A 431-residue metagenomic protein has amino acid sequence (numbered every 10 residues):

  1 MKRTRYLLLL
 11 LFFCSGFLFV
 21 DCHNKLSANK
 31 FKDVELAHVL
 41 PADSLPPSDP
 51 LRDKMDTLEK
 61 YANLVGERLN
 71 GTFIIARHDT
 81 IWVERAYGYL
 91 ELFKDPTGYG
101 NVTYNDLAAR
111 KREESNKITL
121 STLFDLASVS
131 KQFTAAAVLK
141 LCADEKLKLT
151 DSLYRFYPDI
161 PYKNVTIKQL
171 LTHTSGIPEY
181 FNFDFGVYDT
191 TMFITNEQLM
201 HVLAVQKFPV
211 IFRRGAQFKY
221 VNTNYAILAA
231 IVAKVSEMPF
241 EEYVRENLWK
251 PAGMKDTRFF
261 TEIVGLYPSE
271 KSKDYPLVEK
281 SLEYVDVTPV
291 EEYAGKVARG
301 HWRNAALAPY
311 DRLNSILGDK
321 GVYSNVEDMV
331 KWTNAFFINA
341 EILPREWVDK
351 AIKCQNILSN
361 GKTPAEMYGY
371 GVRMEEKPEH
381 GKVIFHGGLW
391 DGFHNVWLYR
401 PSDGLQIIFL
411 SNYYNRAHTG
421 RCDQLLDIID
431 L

Functional and structural regions predicted by a protein language model:
M1-K32: Bacterial Sec-dependent N-terminal signal peptides
C22-Y89, D95-L107, S236, R245-E246 (+2 more regions): Catalytic loop of the DD-peptidase/beta-lactamase superfamily, centered on the K-T-G motif and neighboring
H38-D43, Y89, T150-D159, D184-D189 (+2 more regions): Short linear capping/connector segments at secondary-structure termini
P47, L51, E67, T122 (+6 more regions): Residue-level signature of the cytosolic catalytic core of signaling kinases
L64-T72, F93-L170, I211-T223, L317-K320 (+1 more regions): Short active-site loop at a secondary-structure junction that contains or immediately precedes the catalytic residue(s)
T80, Y99-D106, N164-V383: Short, surface-exposed loop or secondary-structure junction motifs that flank catalytic or metal-binding residues
A86, K117, D125, S152-F156 (+3 more regions): Conserved beta-strand positions that form and line the central face of beta-propeller blades
